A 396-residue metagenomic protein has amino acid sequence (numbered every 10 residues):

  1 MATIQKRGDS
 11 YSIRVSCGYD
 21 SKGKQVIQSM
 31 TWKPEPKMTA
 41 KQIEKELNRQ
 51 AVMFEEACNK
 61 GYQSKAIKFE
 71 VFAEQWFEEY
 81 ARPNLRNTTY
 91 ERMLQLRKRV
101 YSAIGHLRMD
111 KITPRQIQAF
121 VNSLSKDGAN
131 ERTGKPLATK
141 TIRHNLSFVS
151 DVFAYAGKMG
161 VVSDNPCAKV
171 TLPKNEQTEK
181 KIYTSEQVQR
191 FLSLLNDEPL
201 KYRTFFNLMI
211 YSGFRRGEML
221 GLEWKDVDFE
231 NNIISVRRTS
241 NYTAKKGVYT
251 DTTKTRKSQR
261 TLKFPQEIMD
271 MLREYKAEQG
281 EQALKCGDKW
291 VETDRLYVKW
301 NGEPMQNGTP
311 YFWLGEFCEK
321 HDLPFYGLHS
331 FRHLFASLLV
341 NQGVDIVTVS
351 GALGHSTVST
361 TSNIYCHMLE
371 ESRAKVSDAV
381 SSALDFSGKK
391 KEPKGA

Functional and structural regions predicted by a protein language model:
T3, P36-I43, K65, E78-V161 (+4 more regions): N-terminal core-binding DNA-recognition domain of tyrosine site-specific recombinases/integrases
Q5-S10, C17-Q118, Y275-E292, E370: N-terminal DNA-binding module of tyrosine recombinases/phage integrases
Q28-T39, N231-S235, D251-E274, V291-L314 (+1 more regions): C-terminal catalytic core of Y-nucleophile DNA break-rejoin enzymes
N130-E131, K135, S193-Y202, S212 (+5 more regions): Short, basic (Lys/Arg/His-rich) helix/loop patches that form interaction surfaces in the mid-to-C-terminal regions
K135-T139, R143-N145, K158, V162-D164 (+6 more regions): Basic, Lys/Arg- and aromatic-enriched nucleic-acid-binding interface segment
K174, T178, I182, S240-Y242 (+2 more regions): Catalytic-site neighborhood detector that most strongly recognizes the C-terminal catalytic loop/helix of tyrosine
S193, N231, Y242-A244, V248-Q259 (+4 more regions): C-terminal secondary-structure termini that scaffold catalytic or DNA-interacting sites
G221-V227, S350-S356, C366: A short, basic/aromatic helix-end/turn motif that makes direct DNA contacts
